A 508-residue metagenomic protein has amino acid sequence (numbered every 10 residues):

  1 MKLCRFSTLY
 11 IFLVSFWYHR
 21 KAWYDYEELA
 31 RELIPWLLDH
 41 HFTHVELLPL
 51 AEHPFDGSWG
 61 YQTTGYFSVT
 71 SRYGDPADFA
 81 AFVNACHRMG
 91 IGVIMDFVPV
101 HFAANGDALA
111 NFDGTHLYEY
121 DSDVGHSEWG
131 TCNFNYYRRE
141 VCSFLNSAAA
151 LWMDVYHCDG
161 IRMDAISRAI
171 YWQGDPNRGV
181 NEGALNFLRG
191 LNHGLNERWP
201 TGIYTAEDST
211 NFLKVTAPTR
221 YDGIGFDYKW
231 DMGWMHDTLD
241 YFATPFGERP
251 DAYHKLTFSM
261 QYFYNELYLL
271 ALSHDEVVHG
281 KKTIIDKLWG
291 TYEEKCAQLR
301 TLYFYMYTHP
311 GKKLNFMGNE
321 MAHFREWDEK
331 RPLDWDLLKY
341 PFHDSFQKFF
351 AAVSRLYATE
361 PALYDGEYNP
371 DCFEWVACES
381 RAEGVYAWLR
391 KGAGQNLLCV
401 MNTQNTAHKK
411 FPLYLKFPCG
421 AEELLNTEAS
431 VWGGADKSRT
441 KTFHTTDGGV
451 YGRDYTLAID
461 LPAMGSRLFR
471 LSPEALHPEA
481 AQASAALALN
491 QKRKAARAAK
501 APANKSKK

Functional and structural regions predicted by a protein language model:
M1, M89, A108-Y120, T244-M260 (+1 more regions): Core domains of carbohydrate- and sulfate-ester-processing enzymes
M1-I11, S15, H19-H41, E294-C296 (+2 more regions): Carbohydrate-interacting/catalytic domains
L13-V180: Substrate-binding/active-site clefts of carbohydrate-active enzymes
E32-L33, D78, F82, V141-W152 (+4 more regions): Alpha-helical packing segments of well-folded alpha/beta enzyme cores
Y66, T70-G74, Y136, R178-V180 (+3 more regions): Short, contiguous acidic/charged loop-to-helix segments that flank catalytic cores in large enzymes
Y66, Y73, L109, L117-Y120 (+7 more regions): Short clusters of hydrophobic/aromatic residues that line enzyme substrate/ligand-binding pockets
H157-D159, Q173-K330, A358-L413, F417-T427 (+1 more regions): Conserved alpha/beta catalytic core and glycan-binding cleft of carbohydrate-active enzymes
